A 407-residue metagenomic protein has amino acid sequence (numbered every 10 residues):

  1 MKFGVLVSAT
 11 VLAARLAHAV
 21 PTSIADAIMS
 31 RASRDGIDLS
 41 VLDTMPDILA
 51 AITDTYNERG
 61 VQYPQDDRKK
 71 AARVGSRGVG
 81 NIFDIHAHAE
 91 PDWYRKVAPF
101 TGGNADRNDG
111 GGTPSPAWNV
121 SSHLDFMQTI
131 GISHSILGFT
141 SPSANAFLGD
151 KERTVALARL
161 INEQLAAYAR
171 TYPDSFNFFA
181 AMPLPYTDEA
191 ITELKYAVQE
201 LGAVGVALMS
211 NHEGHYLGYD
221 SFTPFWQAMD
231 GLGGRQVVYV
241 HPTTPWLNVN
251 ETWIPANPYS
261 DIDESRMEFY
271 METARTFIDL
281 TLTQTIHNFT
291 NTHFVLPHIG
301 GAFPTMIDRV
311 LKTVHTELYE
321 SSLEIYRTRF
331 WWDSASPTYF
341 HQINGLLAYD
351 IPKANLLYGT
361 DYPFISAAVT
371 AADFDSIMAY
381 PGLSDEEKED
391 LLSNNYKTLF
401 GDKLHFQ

Functional and structural regions predicted by a protein language model:
M1-T22: Fungal secretory targeting signals
V20-N81, D92-H134, E163-R170, T192-Y196 (+6 more regions): Mid-to-C-terminal alpha-helical segments outside catalytic/metal-binding sites
S33, T55, V79, P91-A117 (+4 more regions): Active-site gating loops and adjacent loop-to-helix segments of metal-dependent hydrolytic enzymes
F83-A87, S135-L137, N177-A180, V206-L208 (+4 more regions): Hydrophobic faces of well-ordered beta-strands that scaffold small-molecule active sites in alpha/beta enzyme cores
W93-K96, V249-N257, G300-H315, Q342-L347 (+1 more regions): Histidine/acidic-residue-rich catalytic or RNA/ligand-binding cores of hydrolases and nuclease-related proteins
F139-T276: Active-site gating/metal-coordination segments in enzymes
H241-P242, L247-V249, F294-A302, A335 (+1 more regions): Short acidic/histidine-rich active-site segments
T281-R327: Aromatic-lined glycan-binding groove of carbohydrate-active enzymes
